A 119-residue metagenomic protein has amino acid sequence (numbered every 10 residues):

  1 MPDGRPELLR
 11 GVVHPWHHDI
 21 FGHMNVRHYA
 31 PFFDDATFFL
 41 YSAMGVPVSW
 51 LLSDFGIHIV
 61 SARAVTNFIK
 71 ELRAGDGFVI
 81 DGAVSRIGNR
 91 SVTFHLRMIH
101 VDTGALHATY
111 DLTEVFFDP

Functional and structural regions predicted by a protein language model:
M1-L9, F68, L72-G77, V84-P119: HotDog/MaoC-like acyl-thioester-processing domains
M1-S61, D118-P119: Hot-dog-fold acyl-thioester-processing enzymes
L40-V92: Hydrophobic beta-strand-centered segment that forms part of the acyl-chain substrate-binding groove
